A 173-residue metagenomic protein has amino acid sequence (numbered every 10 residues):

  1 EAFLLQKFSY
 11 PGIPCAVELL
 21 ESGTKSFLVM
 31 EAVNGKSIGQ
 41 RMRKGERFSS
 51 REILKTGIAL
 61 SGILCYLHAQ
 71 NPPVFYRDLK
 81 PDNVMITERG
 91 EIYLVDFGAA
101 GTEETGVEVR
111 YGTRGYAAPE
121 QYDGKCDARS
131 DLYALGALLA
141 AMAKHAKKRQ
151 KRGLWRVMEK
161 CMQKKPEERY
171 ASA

Functional and structural regions predicted by a protein language model:
E1-K7: AlphaC helix of the eukaryotic protein kinase fold
L19: Activation-segment/catalytic-loop signature of the eukaryotic protein kinase fold
G23-S37: Conserved short submotifs of the Hanks-type protein kinase catalytic core that shape the nucleotide-binding pocket
I38-F48: AlphaC helix of the protein kinase catalytic domain
T56-G57: Activation segment signature within eukaryotic-like protein kinase domains
G62-V74: Protein kinase catalytic-loop region centered on the HRD/HxD motif
V107-E120: Conserved activation segment of eukaryotic-like protein kinases, specifically the C-terminal portion of the activation
D131: Conserved catalytic-loop aspartate of Hanks-type protein kinases
